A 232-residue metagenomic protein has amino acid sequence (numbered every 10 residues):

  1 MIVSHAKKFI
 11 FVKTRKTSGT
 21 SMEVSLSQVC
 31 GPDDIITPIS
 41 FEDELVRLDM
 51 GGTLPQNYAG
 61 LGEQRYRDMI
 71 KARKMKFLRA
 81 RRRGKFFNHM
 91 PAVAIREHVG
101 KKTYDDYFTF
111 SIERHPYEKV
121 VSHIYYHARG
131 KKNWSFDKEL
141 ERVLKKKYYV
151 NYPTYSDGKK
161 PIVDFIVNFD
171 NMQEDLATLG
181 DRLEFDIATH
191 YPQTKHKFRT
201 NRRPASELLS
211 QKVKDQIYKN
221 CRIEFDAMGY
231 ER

Functional and structural regions predicted by a protein language model:
M1-R232: Membrane-interface amphipathic segments in extracytoplasmic regions
